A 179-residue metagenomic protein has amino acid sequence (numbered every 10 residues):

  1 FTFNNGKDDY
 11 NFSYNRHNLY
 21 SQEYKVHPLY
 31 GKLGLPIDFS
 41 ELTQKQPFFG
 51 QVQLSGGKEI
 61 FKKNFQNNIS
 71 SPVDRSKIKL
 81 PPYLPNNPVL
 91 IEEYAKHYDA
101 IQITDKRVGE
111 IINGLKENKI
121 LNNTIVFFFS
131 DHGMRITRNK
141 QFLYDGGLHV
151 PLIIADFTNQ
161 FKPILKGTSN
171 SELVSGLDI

Functional and structural regions predicted by a protein language model:
F1-K62: Catalytic-site neighborhoods of secreted/periplasmic enzymes that process anionic sulfate/phosphate groups
F39-G176: Active-site-proximal cap/lid insertion segments
I179: Catalytic core of tubulin tyrosine ligase-like
